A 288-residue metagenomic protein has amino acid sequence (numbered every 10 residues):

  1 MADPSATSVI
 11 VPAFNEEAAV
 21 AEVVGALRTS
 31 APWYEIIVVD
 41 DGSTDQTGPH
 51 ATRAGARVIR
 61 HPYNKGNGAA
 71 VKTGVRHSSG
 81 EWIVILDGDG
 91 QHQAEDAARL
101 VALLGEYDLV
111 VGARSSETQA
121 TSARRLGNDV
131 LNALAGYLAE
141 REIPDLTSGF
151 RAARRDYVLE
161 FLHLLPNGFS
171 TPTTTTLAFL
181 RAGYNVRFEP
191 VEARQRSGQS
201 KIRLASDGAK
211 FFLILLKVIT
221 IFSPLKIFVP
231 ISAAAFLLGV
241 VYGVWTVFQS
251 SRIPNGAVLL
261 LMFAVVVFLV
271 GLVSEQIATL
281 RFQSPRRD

Functional and structural regions predicted by a protein language model:
M1-D129, Y137, A152-L162, T174-R181 (+4 more regions): Structured catalytic core of nucleotide-sugar glycosyltransferases
A2-D3, L165-D288: Hydrophobic helical membrane-anchoring modules
P32-W33, I37, E81, G105 (+6 more regions): Alpha-helical hydrophobic/aromatic positions enriched in membrane-embedded helices and signal peptides
H61, I143-P144: Conserved catalytic core of Hanks-family protein kinases
V71, R124-E140, S206-I221, L225: Short hydrophobic helices that act as membrane-entry/anchoring signals
A120, T147, G198: Conserved phosphate/pyrophosphate-binding and hydrolysis machinery centered on Walker-type P-loop NTPases, extending
G136, E140, R155, V240-V241 (+1 more regions): Alpha-helical transmembrane segments of polytopic integral membrane proteins, especially the permease/helical cores
P144-A153: Short glycine- and hydrophobic/aromatic-rich loop-to-beta-strand nucleating segment in the catalytic cores
